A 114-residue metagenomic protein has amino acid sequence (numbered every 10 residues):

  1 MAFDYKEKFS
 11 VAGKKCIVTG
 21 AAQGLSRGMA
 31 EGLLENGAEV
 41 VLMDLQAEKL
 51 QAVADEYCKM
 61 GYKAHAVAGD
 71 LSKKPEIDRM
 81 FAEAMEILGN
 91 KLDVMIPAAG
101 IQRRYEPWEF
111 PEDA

Functional and structural regions predicted by a protein language model:
Y5-V41: Canonical Rossmann dinucleotide-binding motif of NAD(H)/NADP(H)-dependent dehydrogenases/reductases, specifically
K15, E39, K63-H65, K91-D93: Structural signature of beta-strand start/N-cap positions in the alpha/beta core of ABC transporter nucleotide-binding
T19, L92-G100: Rossmann-fold scaffold of SDR-type NAD(P)-dependent oxidoreductases
N36-V53: Conserved glycine-rich Rossmann-like NAD(P)H-binding loop of the short-chain dehydrogenase/reductase
L42, V67-A68: Conserved residues in the N-terminal Rossmann fold of short-chain dehydrogenase/reductase
A47-E48, A68-M80, E112: The beta1-alpha1 cofactor-binding region of Rossmann-like NAD(H)/NADP(H)-dependent oxidoreductases
D78, Q102-A114: Conserved mid-core segment of classical short-chain dehydrogenase/reductases
A84-K91: Glycine-rich phosphate-binding loop signature in dinucleotide/nucleotide-binding domains
